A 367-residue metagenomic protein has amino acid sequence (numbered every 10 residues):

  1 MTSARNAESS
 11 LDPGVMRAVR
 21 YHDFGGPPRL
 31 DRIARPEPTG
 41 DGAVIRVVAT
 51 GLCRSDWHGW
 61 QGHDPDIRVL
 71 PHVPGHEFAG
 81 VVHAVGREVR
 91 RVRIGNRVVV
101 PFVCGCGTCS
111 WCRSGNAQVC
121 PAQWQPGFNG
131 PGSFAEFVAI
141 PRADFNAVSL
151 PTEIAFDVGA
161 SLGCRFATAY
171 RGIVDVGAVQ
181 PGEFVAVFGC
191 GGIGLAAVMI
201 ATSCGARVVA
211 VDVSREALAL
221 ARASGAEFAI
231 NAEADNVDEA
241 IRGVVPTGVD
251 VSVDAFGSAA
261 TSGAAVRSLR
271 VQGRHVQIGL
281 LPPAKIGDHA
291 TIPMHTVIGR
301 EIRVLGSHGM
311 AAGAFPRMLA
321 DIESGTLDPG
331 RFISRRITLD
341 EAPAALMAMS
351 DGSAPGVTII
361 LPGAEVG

Functional and structural regions predicted by a protein language model:
T2-M16, A34, G263-V266, A311-G367: C-terminal hydrophobic helical "lid"/dimerization subdomain of Rossmann-like NAD(P)H-dependent oxidoreductases
P36-T50, H63-S110, P151-E153: Glycine-rich beta-strand-centered segment in the early N-terminal region that forms part of a ligand/cofactor-binding
E77, N96-R97, W111, F137 (+3 more regions): Residue-level marker of beta-strand positions
R97-V98, I154-A234, E239, I298: Mid-domain Rossmann-like dinucleotide-binding core that forms the NAD(H)/NADP(H) cofactor-binding site
C106-F188: NAD(P)H dinucleotide-binding glycine-rich loop of Rossmann-like/cofactor-binding domains, especially the beta1-alpha1
A240-S252: A short acidic, Gly/Pro-enriched loop at the edge of an enzyme's catalytic core that lines a small-molecule cofactor
A259-S324, L361-G367: Glycine-rich phosphate-binding loop and adjacent beta-alpha segment of Rossmann(oid) nucleotide-cofactor-binding
